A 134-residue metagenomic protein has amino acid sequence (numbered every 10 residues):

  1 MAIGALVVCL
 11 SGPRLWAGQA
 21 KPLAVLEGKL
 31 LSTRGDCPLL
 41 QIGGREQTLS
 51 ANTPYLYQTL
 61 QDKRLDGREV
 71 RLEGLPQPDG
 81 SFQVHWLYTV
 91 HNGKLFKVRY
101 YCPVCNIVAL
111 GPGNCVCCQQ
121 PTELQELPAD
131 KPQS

Functional and structural regions predicted by a protein language model:
M1-I3: N-terminal export leaders
Q19-D36: Structural detector for short beta-strands of small beta-barrel domains
V25-L30, G67-P76: OB-fold and OB-like beta-barrel modules that bind single-stranded nucleic acids
G35-N52: OB-fold (S1/OB) nucleic-acid-binding surfaces
Y55-L72: Short nucleic-acid-contacting surface segments enriched for D/E, G, S/T with interspersed K/R
L75-K97: OB-fold/S1-family single-stranded nucleic acid-binding modules
P103-V104, C115-C117: Short, cysteine/histidine-rich loop/knuckle motifs that typically chelate Zn2+
C118-A129: Short Cys/His-rich micro-motifs in 6-15 aa windows
